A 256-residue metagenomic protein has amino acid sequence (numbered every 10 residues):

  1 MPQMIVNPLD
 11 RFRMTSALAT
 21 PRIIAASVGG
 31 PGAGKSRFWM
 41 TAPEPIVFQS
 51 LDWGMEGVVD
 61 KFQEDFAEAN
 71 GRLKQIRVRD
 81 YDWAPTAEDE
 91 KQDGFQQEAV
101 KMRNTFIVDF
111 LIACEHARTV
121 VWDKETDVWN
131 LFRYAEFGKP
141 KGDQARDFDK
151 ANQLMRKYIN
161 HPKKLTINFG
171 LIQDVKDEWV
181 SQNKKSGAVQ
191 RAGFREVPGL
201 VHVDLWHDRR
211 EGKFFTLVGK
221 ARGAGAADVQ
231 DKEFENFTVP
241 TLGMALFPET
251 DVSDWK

Functional and structural regions predicted by a protein language model:
M1-D10, A19-I23, G212-K256: C-terminal regions of RecA-like/P-loop NTPase motor modules
N7-L9, A19-E115: Conserved P-loop
E44, D65, E136-K141, G187: Glycine-rich, phosphate-binding/catalytic loops in enzymes
F48, D123, V201: Residue-level signature of catalytic and energy-coupling elements of molecular machines, predominantly ATP/GTP-dependent
D52, D123-K124, L171-K176: A short beta-strand-to-loop transition that corresponds to the Sensor-1 phosphate-sensing loop of AAA+ P-loop ATPases
G54-M55, D127-W129, D177-E178: Short acidic, S/G/P-rich loop/turn micro-motifs used as interaction or catalytic elements
E88-L165: Phosphate-binding/switch loop-helix module in NTP-utilizing enzymes
H161-T241: Phosphate-binding/switch region of NTP-binding enzymes
